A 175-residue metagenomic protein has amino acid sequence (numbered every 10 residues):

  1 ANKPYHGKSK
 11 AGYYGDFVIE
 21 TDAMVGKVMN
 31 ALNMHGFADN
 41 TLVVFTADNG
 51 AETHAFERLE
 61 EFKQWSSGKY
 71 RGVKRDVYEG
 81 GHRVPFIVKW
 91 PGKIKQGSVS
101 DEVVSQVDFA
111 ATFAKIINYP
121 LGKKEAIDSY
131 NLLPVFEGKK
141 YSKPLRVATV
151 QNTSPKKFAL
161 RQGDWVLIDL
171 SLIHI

Functional and structural regions predicted by a protein language model:
A1, V18, V25, L42-A47 (+2 more regions): Beta-strand elements within well-structured catalytic alpha/beta cores of enzymes that handle phosphate/sulfate esters
P4-Y13, N30-K93: Histidine-centered active-site microenvironments of extracellular/periplasmic hydrolases and transferases
Y13-I19, V103: Catalytic nucleophile-loop/oxyanion-hole region of alpha/beta-hydrolase and closely related hydrolase-like folds
D16, D22, D39, D48 (+2 more regions): Acidic side chains
A23-N30: Core alpha-helical elements of the protein kinase catalytic domain, predominantly the helix directly N-terminal
V28, H174-I175: Aromatic/hydrophobic pocket-lining residues that form π-stacking "cages" and hydrophobic walls in ligand
A51-V77, K93-S98, E102, V107-I173: C-terminal cap/loop subdomain of S1 sulfatases and analogous C-terminal strand-loop tails that border
